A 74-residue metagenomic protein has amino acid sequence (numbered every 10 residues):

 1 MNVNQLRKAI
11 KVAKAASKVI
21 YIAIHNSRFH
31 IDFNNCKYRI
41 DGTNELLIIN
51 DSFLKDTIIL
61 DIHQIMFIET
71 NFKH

Functional and structural regions predicted by a protein language model:
M1-F29, H74: Short glycine-rich, low-complexity segments
N4-V12, N35, D41, H63: Polar/charged alpha-helical tracts
V12-S17, I31-K37, F67-I68: Generic low-polarity alpha-helical segments
Y21-I58: Acidic, low-complexity, intrinsically disordered interaction modules
C36-Y38, T57-K73: Structured surface patches comprising rigid loops and adjacent beta-strands/short helices at the edges of well-ordered
